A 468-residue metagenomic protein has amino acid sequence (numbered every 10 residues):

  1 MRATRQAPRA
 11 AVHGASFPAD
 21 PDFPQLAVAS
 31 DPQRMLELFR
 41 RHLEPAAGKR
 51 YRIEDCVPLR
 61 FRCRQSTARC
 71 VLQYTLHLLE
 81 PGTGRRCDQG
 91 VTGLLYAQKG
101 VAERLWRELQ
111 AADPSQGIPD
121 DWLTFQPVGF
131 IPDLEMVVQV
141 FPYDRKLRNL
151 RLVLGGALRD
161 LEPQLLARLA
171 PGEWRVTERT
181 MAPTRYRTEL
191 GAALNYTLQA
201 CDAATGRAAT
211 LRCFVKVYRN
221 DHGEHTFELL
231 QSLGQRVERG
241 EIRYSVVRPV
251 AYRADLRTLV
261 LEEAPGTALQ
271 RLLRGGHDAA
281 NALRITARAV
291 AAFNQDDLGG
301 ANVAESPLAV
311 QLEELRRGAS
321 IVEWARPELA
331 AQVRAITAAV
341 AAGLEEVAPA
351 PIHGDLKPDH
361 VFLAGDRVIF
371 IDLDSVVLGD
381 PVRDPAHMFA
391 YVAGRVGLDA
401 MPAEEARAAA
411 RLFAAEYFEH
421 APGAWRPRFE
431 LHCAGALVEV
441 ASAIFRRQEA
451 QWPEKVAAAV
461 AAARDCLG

Functional and structural regions predicted by a protein language model:
M1-E238, R243-Y252, L256-R257, L261-E262 (+5 more regions): Phosphate/pyrophosphate-binding loops and the adjoining catalytic core of nucleotide-dependent enzymes
R2, Q126, Y244-L256, E263 (+4 more regions): A cross-family kinase active-site recognition segment
M35, F39-L43, G156-P183, V237-G240 (+1 more regions): An alpha-helical support segment within catalytic cores of ATP-dependent transferases
R69-V71, A182-T205, A209, A251 (+3 more regions): Active-site acidic catalytic loop and adjacent metal/ATP-binding pocket of ATP-dependent phosphoryl transfer enzymes
G234, N294-L298, A393-V396: Protein kinase-like catalytic domain
A304-E305, R447-V460: Hydrophobic/aromatic-rich alpha-helical bundle segments in the mid-to-C-terminal region
D384-A421, G435-Q451: Active-site activation/catalytic loop segments of kinase-like enzymes and analogous catalytic loops in related
A434-G435, A441, V456, A463: Small-residue hotspots
